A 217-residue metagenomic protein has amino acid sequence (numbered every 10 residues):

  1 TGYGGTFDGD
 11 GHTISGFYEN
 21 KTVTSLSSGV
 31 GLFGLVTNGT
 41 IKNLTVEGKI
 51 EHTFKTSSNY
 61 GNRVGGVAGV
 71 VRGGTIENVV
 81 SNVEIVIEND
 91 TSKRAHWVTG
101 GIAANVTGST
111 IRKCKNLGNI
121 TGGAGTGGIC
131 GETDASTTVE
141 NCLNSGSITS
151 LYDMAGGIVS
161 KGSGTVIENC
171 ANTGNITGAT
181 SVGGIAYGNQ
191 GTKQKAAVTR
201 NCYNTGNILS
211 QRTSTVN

Functional and structural regions predicted by a protein language model:
T1-N217: Predominantly extracellular beta-rich ligand-binding scaffolds that present long acidic/polar faces for carbohydrate
